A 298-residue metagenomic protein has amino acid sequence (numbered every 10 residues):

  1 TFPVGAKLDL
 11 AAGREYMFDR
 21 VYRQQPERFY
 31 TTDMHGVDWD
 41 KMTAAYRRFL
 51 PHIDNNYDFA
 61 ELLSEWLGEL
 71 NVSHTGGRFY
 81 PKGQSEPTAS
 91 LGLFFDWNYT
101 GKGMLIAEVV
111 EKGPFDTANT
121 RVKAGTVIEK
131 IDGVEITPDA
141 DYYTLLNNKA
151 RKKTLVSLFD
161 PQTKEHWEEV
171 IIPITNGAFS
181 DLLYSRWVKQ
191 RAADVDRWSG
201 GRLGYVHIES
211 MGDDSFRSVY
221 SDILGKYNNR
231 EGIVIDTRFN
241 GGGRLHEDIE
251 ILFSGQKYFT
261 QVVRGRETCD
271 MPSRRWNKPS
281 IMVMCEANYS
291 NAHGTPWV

Functional and structural regions predicted by a protein language model:
T1-G76, W187, R191, R217: Sequence signature of WD/YWTD-type beta-propeller architectures
A11, E15, P26-Y30, M34 (+2 more regions): Cleft-lining beta-strand/loop regions that shape enzyme active-site pockets
Y22-R47, G92-V110, R202-Y205: PDZ/PDZ-like groove recognition
F49-K102, E165-Q190: Extended, small/polar residue-biased N-terminal targeting/export presequences and adjacent propeptide/linker tracts
Y80-P87, F94-Y99, A118-T120, L145-N148 (+2 more regions): Replace "in large, NTP-powered and nucleic-acid-processing enzymes" with "in large, NTP-powered factors and other
E86-P138, D213: PDZ/PDZ-like domain segments forming the peptide/carboxylate-binding groove, activating on the N-terminal beta-strands
